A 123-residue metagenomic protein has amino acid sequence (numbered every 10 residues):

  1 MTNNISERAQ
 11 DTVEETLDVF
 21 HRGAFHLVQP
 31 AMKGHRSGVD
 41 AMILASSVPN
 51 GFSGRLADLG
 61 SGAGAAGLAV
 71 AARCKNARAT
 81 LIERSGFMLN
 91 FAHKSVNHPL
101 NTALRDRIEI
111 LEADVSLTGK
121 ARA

Functional and structural regions predicted by a protein language model:
M1-E7: Short, basic/low-complexity N-terminal boundary segments at the transition from targeting/disordered tails
E7-G51: Class I SAM-dependent transferase core
S46-A123: Conserved SAM/SAH cofactor-binding pocket of Class I
